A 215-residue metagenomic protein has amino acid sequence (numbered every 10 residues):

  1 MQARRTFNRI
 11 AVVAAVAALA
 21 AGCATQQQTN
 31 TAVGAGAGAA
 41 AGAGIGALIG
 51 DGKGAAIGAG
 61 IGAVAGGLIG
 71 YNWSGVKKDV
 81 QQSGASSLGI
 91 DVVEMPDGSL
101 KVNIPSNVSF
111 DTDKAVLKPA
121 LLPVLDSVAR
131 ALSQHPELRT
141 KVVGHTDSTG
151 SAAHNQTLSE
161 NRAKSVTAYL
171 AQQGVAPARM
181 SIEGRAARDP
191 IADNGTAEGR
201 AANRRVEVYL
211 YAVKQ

Functional and structural regions predicted by a protein language model:
Q2-V12: Bacterial N-terminal signal peptides that target proteins for export
A18-G22: C-terminal motif of bacterial Sec signal peptides marking the signal peptidase cleavage site
A24-Q81: Short, low-complexity, glycine-enriched hydrophobic/amphipathic alpha-helices that associate with lipid bilayers
T31, A40, G44, G75 (+6 more regions): Extracytoplasmic/secreted proteins, especially bacterial periplasmic and envelope-associated proteins
S74-K101: Amphipathic, membrane-active segments
G84, S109-G144, A171, A201 (+2 more regions): Periplasmic peptidoglycan-binding/anchoring modules of Gram-negative envelope and division proteins
L88, P96-L100, I104-S106, D113 (+4 more regions): Envelope-exposed proteins and targeting segments
V143-Q215: Periplasmic OmpA-like peptidoglycan-binding domain that tethers envelope proteins to the cell wall
